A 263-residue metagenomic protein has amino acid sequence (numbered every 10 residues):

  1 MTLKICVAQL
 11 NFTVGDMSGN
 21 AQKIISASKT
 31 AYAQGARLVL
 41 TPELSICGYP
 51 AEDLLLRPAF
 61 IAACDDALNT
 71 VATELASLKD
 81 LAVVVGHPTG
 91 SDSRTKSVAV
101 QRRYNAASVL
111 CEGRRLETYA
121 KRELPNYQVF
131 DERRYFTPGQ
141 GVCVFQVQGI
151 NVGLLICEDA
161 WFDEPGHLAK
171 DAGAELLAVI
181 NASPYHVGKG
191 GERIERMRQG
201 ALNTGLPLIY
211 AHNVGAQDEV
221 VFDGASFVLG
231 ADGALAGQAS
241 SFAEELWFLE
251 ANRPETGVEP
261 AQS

Functional and structural regions predicted by a protein language model:
M1-S263: Enzyme catalytic cores with a strong preference for nitrogen-chemistry domains
